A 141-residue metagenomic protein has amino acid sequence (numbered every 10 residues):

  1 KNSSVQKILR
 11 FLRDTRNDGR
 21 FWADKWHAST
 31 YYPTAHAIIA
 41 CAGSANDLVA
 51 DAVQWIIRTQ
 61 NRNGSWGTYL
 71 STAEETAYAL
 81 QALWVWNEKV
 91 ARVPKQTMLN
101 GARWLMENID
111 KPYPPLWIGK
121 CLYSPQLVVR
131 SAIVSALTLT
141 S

Functional and structural regions predicted by a protein language model:
K1-R10, D14-Q54, R58-R103, E107-S141: An alpha-helical repeat/solenoid feature that recognizes helix-turn-helix modules
